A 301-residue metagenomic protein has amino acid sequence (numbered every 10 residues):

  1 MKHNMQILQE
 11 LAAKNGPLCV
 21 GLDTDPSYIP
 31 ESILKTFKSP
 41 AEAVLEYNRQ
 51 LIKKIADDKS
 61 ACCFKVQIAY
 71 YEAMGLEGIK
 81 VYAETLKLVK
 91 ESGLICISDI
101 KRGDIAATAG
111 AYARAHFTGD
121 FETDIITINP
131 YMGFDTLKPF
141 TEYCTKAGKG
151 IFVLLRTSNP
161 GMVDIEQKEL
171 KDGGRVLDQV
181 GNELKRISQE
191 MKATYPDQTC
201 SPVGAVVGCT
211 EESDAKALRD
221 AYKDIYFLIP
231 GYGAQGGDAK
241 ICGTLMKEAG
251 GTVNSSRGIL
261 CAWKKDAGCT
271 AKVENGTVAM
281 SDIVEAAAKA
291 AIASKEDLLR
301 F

Functional and structural regions predicted by a protein language model:
M1-V66, Y71-E84, K90-E91, A279-L299: Conserved N-terminal beta1-alpha1 strand-loop-helix module at the mouth
A12-A13, I52-K59, L86-E91, T141-A147 (+2 more regions): Acidic (Asp/Glu)-rich catalytic clusters
K14-L18, K59-C62, S92-L94, E122-D124 (+4 more regions): Short, well-ordered coil/turn segments that N-cap beta-strands
V20, F64, D99, I126 (+2 more regions): Conserved, mostly hydrophobic/aromatic
D57-C62, V66-G119, M162, E211-A215: N-terminal active-site wall of soluble small-molecule enzyme domains
I100, D104-G204: Conserved anion-binding
A205, C209-N254, G258-G268: A C-terminal functional module that forms or caps the active site or interfaces directly with catalytic machinery
C242-M246, C261-F301: C-terminal helical cap(s) of enzyme catalytic domains, especially alpha/beta-barrels
